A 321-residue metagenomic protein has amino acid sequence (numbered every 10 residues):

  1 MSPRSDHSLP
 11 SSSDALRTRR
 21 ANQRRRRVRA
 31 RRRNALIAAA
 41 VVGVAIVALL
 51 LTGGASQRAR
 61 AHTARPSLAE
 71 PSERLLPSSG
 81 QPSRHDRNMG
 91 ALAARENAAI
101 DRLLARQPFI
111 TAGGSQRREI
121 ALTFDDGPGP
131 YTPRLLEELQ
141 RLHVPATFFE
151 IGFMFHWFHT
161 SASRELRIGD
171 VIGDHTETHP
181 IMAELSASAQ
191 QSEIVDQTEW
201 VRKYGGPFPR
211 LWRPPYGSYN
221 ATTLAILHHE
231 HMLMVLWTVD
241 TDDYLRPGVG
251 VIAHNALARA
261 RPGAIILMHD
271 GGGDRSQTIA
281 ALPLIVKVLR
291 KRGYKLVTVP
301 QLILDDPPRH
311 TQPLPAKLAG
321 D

Functional and structural regions predicted by a protein language model:
M1-A121, E137-T147, P262-D321: Terminal accessory/targeting
R27-R31, F124, Y131, F148-F149 (+4 more regions): Aromatic side chains
R84-L185, A189, E193, T198-K203 (+1 more regions): Active-site beta->alpha N-cap acidic-glycine motif
H156-W157, R164, P180-K295, V299-A316: Catalytic domains of cell-wall/extracellular-matrix polysaccharide-remodeling enzymes, centered on de-N-acetylation
